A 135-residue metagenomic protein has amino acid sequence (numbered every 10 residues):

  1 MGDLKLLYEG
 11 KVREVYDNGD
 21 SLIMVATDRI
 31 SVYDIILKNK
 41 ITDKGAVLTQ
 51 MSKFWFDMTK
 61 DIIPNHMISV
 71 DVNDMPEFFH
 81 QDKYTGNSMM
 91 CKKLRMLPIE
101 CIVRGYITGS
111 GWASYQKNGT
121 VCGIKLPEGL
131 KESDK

Functional and structural regions predicted by a protein language model:
M1-K135: Active-site loop/lid in soluble adenylation, ligation, and acyl-transfer enzymes
